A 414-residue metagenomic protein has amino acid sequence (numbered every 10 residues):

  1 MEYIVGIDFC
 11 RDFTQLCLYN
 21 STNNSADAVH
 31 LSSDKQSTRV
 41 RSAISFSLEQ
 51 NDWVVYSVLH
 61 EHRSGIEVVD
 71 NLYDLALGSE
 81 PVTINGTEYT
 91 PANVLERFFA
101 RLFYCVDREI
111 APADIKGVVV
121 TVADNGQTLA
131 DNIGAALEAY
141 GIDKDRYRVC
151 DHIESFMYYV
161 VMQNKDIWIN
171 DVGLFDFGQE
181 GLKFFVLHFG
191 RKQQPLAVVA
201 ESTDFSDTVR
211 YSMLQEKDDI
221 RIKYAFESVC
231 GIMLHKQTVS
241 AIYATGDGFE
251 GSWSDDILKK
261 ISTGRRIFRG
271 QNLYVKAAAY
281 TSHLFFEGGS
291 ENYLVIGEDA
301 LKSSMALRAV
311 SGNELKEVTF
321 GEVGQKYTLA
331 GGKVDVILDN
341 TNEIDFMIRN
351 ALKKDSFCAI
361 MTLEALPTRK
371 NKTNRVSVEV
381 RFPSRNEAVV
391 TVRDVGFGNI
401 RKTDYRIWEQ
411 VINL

Functional and structural regions predicted by a protein language model:
M1-P81, E138, R148, M361-L414: Early-domain small/polar-rich strand-loop-helix modules and first-structured segments of the mature chain
M1-V5, K144-L174, L273-I296, R369-N371: Conserved phosphate-binding catalytic cores of ATP/NTP-utilizing and phosphoryl-transfer enzymes
I7-F13, D166-K183, H188-G190, G246-F249 (+2 more regions): A short acidic Gly-Thr/Ser loop motif
V29-T121, D207-I232: Conserved phosphate-binding loops in N-terminal lobes of ATP-dependent enzymes of the actin/Hsp70/sugar-kinase
V118-L129, G231-K259, G270: Glycine-rich phosphate-binding loops at beta-strand->alpha-helix junctions
V120, T128, A135-Y224: Small-residue (GG/TT-enriched) beta-loop-alpha framework at ligand/catalytic clefts
Y280-A365, K370, R375: Acidic, glycine/GT-rich loop-and beta-edge segments that sit at the periphery of enzyme/chaperone cores
